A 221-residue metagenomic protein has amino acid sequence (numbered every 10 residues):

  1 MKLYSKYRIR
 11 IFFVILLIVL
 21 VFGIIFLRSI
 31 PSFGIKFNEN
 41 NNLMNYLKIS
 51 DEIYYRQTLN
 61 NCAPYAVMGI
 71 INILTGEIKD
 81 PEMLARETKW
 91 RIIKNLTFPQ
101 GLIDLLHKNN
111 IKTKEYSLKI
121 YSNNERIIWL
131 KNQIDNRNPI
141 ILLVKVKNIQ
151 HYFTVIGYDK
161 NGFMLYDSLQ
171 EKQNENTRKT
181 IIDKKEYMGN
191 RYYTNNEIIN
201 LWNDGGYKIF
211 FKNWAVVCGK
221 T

Functional and structural regions predicted by a protein language model:
L3-N95, V146, D159, G219-K220: Active-site-adjacent structural segments surrounding the nucleophilic cysteine of cysteine proteases and isopeptidases
R28-S32, I92-I93, D135, Y158-T221: Noncatalytic regulatory segments and standalone regulatory/sensor domains
A63-I71, P81, A85, P99-I103 (+4 more regions): Extracytoplasmic/secreted envelope proteins and their assembly/folding machinery, especially bacterial periplasmic
I73, E87, L105, Q133 (+1 more regions): Residues that form generic nucleotide/phosphate-binding pockets
G76, I111-K112, P139: Short aromatic/hydrophobic-glycine micro-motifs
W90-N109: Short, surface-exposed acidic-centric catalytic microdomains
E115-Y116: A structural preference for short, hydrophobic beta-strand core positions in alpha/beta folds
Y121-Q170: Active-site-adjacent substructure of cysteine-protease-like catalytic cores
